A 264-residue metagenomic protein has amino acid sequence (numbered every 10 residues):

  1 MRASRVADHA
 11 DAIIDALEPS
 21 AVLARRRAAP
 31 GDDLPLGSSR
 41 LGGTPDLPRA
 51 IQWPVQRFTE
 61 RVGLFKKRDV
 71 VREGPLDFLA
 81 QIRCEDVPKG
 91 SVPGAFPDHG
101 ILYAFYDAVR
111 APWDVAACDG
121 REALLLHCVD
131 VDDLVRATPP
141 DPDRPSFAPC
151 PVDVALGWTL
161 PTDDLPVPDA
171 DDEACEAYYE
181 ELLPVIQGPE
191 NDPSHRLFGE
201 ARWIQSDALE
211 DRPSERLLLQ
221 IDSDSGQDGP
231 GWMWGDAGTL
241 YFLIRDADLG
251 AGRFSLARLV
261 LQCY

Functional and structural regions predicted by a protein language model:
M1-Y264: Preference for intrinsically disordered or flexible, low-complexity segments and adjacent hinge/connector residues
